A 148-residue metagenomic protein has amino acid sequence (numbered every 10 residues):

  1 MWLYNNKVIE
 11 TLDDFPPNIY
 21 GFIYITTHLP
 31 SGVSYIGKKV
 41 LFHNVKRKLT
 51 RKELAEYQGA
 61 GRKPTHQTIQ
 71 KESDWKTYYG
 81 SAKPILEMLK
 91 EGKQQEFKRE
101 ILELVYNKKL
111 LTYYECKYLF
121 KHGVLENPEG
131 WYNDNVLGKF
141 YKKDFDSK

Functional and structural regions predicted by a protein language model:
M1-K148: Structure-specific nucleic-acid interaction/processing domains
